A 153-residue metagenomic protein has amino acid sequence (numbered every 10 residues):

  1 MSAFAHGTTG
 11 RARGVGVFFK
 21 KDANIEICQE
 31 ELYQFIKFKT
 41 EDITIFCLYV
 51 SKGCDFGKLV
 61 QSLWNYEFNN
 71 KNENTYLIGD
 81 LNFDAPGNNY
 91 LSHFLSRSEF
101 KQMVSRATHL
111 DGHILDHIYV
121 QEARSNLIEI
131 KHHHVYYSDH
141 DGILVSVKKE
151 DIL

Functional and structural regions predicted by a protein language model:
M1-A3, Q102-M103: Conserved active-site segment immediately N-terminal to the catalytic lysine that forms the internal aldimine
S2-A3, I45, Y119: Generic preference for hydrophobic
S2-G10: A short, structured active-site edge motif that brings together acidic residues
T9-V15, A107-H117, D139-D141: RNase H-like two-metal-ion nuclease catalytic core shared by retroviral integrases and related mobile-element nucleases
V17-T108, R124-L153: Active-site regions of metal-assisted phosphoester/phosphodiester hydrolases, unifying DNase/endonuclease modules
